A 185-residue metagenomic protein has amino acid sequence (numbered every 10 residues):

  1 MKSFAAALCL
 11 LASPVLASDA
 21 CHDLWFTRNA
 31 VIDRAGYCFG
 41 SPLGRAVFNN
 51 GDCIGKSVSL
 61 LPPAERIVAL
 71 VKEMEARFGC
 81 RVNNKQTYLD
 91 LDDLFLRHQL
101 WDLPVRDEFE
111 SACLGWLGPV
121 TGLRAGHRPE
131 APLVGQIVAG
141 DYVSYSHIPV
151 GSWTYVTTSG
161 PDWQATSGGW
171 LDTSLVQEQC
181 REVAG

Functional and structural regions predicted by a protein language model:
M1-C9: Sec-dependent signal peptide recognition, specifically the positively charged N-region followed immediately by
A12-P14: N-terminal signal peptide c-region/cleavage motif recognized by signal peptidases
A17-D19: Boundary of Sec targeting at the N-terminus
D23-I54: Amphipathic alpha-helical packing elements
V47-L100: Compact alpha-helical subdomains of small soluble proteins
Q99-V150: Beta-loop motif signature
E130-R181: SH3/SH3-like beta-barrel superfamily modules
V183-G185: Short, solvent-exposed mixed-charge patches
